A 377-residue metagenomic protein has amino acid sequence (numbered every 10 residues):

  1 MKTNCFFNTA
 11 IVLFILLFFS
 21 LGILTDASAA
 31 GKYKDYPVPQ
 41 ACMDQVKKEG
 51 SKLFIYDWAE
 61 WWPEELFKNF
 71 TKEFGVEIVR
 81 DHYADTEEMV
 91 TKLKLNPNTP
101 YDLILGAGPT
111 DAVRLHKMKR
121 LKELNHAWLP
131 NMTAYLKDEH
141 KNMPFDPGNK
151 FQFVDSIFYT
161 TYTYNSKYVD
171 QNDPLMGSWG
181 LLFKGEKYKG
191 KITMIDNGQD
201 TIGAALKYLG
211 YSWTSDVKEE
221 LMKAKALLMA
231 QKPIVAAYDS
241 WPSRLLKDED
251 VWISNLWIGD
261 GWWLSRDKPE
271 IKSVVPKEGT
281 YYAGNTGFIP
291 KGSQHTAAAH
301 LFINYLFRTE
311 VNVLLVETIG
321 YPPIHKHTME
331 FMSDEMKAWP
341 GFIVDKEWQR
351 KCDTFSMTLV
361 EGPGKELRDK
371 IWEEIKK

Functional and structural regions predicted by a protein language model:
A29-V113: Early extracytoplasmic/lumenal segment of secretory-pathway proteins
G31, W348-K377: Conserved C-terminal helix/tail region of periplasmic/extracytoplasmic solute-binding proteins
P39, D44, K94, T99-A107 (+2 more regions): A structural signal for short loop-to-beta-strand junctions that line the ligand-binding cleft of periplasmic/secreted
L53-F54, G180-N197: Short loop->beta-strand "edge-of-pocket" segments that line small-molecule binding or catalytic clefts across diverse
L115-E123, K141, P147-N149, W263-V275 (+1 more regions): Ligand-binding "clamshell"
L121-T133, Q152, E270-Y281, P290-S293: Short beta-strand->loop
T193-V274: Ligand-binding pocket segment of bilobal, Venus flytrap-like solute-binding proteins
N285, P290-C352: Mature extracytoplasmic/periplasmic domains
